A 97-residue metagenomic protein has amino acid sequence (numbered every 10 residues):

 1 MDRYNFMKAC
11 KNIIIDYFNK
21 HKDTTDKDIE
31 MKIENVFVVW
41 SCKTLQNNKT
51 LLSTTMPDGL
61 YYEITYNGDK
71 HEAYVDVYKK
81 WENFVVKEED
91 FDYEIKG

Functional and structural regions predicted by a protein language model:
M1-K22: N-terminal trafficking/processing presequences and adjacent post-cleavage segments of proteins routed to secretion
Y4, D16, N35, E82 (+1 more regions): Short non-domain terminal segments
I14, T25-D26, N48, E89: Amphipathic alpha-helical interaction segments
I15, D26-I33, W40: Transition segment at domain starts
E34-E72: Amphipathic, interaction-prone secondary-structure segments
P57-G97: Intrinsically disordered, low-complexity regulatory segments enriched in Ser/Thr/Pro and charged residues
